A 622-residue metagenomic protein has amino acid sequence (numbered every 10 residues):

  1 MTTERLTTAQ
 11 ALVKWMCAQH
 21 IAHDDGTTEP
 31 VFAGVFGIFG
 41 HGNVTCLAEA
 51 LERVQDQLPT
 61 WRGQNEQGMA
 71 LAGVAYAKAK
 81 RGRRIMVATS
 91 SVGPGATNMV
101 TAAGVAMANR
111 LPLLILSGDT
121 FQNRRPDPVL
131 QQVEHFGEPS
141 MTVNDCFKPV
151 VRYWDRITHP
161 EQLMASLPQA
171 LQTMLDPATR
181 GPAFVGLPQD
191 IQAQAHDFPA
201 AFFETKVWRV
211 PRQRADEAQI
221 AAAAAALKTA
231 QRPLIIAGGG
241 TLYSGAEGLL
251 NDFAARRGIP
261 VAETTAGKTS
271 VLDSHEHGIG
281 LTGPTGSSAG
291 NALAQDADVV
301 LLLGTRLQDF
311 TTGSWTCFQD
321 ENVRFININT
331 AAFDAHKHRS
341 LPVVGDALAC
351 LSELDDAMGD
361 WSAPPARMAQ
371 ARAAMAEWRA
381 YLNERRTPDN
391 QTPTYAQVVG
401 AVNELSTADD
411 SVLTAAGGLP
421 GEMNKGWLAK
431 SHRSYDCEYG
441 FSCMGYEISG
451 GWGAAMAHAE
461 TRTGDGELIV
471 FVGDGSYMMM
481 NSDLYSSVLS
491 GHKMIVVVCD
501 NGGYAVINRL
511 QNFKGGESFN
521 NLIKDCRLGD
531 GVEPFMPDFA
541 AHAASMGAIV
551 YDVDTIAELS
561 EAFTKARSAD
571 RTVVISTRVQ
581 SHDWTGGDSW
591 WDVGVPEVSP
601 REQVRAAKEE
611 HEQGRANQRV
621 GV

Functional and structural regions predicted by a protein language model:
T2-W361, A401, L405-A408, D465 (+2 more regions): N-terminal alpha/beta PP-like core and its mobile active-site loop of ThDP/TPP-dependent enzymes
V35-L47, A374-R462: Active-site diphosphate/adenylate-binding microenvironment
R124-E138, A335-H336, V344, L351-S352 (+1 more regions): Thiamine diphosphate
D155-T158, D389, Y551: Glycine- and charged-residue-rich phosphate/anionic-cofactor binding loop of Rossmann-like
F184-A193, Q370-W378, Q580-H582, W591: A short, charged, Gly/Pro-tolerant segment at domain boundaries
G186, L413-A416, S576: Short beta-strand segments
P199-F202, K206-E217, P364-T392: Long, charged amphipathic helices and adjacent flexible linkers at domain junctions
G239-G240, T305-R306, G417, G473-S476 (+1 more regions): Active-site metal-binding loops of divalent metal-dependent hydrolases
